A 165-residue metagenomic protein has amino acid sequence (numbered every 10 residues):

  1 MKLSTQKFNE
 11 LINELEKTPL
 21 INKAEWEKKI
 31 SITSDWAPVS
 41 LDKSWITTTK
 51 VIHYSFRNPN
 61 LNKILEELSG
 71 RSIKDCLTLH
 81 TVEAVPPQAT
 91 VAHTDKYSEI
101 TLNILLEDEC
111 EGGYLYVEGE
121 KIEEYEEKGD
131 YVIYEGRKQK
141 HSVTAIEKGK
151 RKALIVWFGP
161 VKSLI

Functional and structural regions predicted by a protein language model:
M1-S72: Non-heme Fe(II)/2-oxoglutarate
K2-Q6, V82-A84, L105, E135-R137 (+1 more regions): Structured loops at beta-to-helix junctions and adjacent beta-edge loops in soluble globular domains
S69-H80, Y116: A short coil-to-beta-strand element that immediately follows conserved catalytic motifs
S72-D75, H93-S98: Active-site region of the double-stranded beta-helix
H80-K96: Conserved short histidine dyad/triad with adjacent acidic residue
V85-Q88, E107-E111: Short, charged/polar surface micro-motifs in flexible loops or helix N-caps
S98, E109-I165: Catalytic core of Fe(II)/2-oxoglutarate
L102: Nucleic-acid-interacting cores, centered on viral/eukaryotic replication and modification enzymes
